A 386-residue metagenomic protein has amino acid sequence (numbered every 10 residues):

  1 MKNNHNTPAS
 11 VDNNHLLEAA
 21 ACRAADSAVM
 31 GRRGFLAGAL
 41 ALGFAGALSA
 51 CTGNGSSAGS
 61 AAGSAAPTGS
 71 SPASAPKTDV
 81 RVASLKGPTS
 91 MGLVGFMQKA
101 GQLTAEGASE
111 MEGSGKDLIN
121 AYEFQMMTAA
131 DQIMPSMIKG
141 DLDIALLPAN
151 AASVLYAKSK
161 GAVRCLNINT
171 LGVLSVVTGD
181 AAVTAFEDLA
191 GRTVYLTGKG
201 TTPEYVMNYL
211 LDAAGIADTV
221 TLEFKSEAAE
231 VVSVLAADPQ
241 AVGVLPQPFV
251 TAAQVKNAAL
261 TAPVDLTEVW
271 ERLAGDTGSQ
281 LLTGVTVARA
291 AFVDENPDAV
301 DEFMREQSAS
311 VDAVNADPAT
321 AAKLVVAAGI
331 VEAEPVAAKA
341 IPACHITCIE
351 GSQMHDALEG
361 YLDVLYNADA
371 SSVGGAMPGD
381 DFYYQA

Functional and structural regions predicted by a protein language model:
M1-M30, G38-L48: N-terminal secretory signal peptides
G34, A39, D141, T193 (+1 more regions): Conserved functional loop/turn residues at catalytic and ligand-binding sites
C51-S64: Bacterial lipoprotein signal-peptidase II cleavage site
S71-E223, Q247, P263-V264: Short, glycine-/small- and polar/acidic-enriched structural segments that line small-molecule recognition paths
M91, P135, K139, S153 (+11 more regions): Solvent-exposed, polar/charged alpha-helical surfaces in well-ordered, non-transmembrane soluble domains, broadly
N150-A151, E230-L324: Pocket-lining segment of extracytoplasmic ligand-binding domains
V293-A368: Secondary-structure end/capping motifs
E359-A386: Conserved C-terminal helix/tail region of periplasmic/extracytoplasmic solute-binding proteins
